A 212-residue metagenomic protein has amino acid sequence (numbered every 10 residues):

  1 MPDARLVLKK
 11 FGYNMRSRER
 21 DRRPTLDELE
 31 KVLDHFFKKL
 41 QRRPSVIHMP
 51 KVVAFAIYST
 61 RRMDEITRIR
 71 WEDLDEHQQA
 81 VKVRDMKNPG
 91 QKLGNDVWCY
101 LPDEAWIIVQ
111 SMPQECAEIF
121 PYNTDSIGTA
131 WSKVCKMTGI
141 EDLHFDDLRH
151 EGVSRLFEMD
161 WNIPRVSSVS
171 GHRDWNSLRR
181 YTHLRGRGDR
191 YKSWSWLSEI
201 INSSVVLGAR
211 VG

Functional and structural regions predicted by a protein language model:
P2-M63, T67, R149: Basic, Lys/Arg- and aromatic-enriched nucleic-acid-binding interface segment
L6-Y13, L26-E28, F37, R68-I108: Conserved tyrosine-mediated DNA breakage-rejoining catalytic core shared by Y-recombinases
R23, D85-G90, W106, D125 (+2 more regions): Catalytic-site neighborhood detector that most strongly recognizes the C-terminal catalytic loop/helix of tyrosine
L29, Y100-E141: Active-site/catalytic core of tyrosine-dependent DNA strand-transfer enzymes
K38-P44, A117-I119, D142: Short helix-to-loop capping/linker segments positioned immediately adjacent to catalytic or ligand/cofactor-binding
M49, H77, N95, G139 (+1 more regions): Exposed loop/turn and edge beta-strand positions of beta-sandwich/beta-sheet ligand-binding modules
A54, Y58-E65, K133, M137 (+3 more regions): C-terminal catalytic core of tyrosine-transesterase DNA break-rejoin enzymes
Q78, N176, S195-G212: C-terminal secondary-structure termini that scaffold catalytic or DNA-interacting sites
